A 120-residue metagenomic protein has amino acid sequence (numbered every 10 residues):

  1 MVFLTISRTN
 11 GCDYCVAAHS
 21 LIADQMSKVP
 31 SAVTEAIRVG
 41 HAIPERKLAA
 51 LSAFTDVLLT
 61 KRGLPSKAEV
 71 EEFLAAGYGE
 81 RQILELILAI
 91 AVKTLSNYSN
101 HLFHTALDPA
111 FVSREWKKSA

Functional and structural regions predicted by a protein language model:
M1-A120: Hydrophobic alpha-helical segments
